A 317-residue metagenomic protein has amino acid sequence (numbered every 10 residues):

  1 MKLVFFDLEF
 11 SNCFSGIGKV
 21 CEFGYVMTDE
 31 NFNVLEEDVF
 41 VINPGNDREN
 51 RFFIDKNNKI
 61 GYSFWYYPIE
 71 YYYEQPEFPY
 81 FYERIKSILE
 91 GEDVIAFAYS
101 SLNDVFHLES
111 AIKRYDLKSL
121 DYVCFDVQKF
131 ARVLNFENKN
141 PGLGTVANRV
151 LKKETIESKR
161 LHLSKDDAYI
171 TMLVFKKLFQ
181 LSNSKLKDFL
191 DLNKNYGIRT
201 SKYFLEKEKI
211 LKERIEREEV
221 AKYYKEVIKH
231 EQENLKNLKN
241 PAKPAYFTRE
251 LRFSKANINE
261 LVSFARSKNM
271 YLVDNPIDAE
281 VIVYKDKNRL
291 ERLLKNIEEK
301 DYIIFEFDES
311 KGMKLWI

Functional and structural regions predicted by a protein language model:
K2-V4, E9-F106: Conserved non-catalytic scaffold segment of RNase H-like nuclease domains
F6, F125, D166: Active-site flanking residues adjacent to catalytic metal/cofactor-binding acidic residues
F10-N12, K129, I170: Short, glycine/acidic-enriched loop or turn micro-motifs at the edges of active sites
P44-E49, I54-F64, I69, Q128-A168: Active-site-proximal helix-loop-helix substrate-binding element of RNase H-like nuclease domains
I95-L102, F106-A111, G142-R214: Acidic, Mg2+-coordinating catalytic module of metal-dependent nucleases/exonucleases that use a two-metal-ion mechanism
D104-F125: Substrate-recognition/cap helix-loop segment adjacent to the acidic, metal-dependent catalytic center of Asp-based
E109, L117, L134-F136, F253 (+1 more regions): Catalytic phosphate/metal-binding cores of nucleic-acid and nucleotide-processing enzymes, i.e., regions that mediate
D191-I317: DNA strand-break repair and replication-stress modules
